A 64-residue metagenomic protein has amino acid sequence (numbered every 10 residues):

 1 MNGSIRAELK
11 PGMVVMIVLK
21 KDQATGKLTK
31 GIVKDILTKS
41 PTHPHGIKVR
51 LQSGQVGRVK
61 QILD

Functional and structural regions predicted by a protein language model:
N2-D64: Basic/aromatic-rich interaction segments and small domains that mediate binding to polyanionic partners
